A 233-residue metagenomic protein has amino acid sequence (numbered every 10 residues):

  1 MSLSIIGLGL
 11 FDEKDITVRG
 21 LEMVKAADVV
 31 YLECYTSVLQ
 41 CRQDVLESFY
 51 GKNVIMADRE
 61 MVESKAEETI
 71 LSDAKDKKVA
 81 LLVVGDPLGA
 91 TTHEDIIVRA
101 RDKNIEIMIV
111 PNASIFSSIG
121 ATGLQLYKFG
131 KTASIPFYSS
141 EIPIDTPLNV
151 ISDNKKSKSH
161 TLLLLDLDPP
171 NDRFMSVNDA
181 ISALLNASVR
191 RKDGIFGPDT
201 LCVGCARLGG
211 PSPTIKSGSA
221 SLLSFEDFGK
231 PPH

Functional and structural regions predicted by a protein language model:
M1-E106: Class I S-adenosyl-L-methionine
L3, K78-V79, N154-H233: A contiguous loop/helix-start segment that scaffolds small-molecule binding in enzyme catalytic cores
G20, A66-I70, P147, I151 (+2 more regions): Generic hydrophobic alpha-helical segments
E60-A66, I115, P170-N171, G210-S212: A short acidic, often aromatic-flanked loop/helix-cap motif at beta-alpha or helix-coil junctions that lines enzyme
E68-K75, A121-L126, I144-V150, I215-L223: Short, surface-exposed amphipathic charged segments that create phosphate/polyanion-binding patches used for binding
G85-T161: Class I SAM-dependent methyltransferase SAM-binding "motif I" and its flanking Rossmann-like core
